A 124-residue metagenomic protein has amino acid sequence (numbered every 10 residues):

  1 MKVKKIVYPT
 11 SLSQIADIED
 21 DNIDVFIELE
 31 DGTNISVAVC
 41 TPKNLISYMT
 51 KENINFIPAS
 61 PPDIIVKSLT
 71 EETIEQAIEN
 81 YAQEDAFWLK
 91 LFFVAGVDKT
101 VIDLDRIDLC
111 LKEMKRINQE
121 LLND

Functional and structural regions predicted by a protein language model:
M1-K90: Short helix/strand-capping turn motifs
S68-D124: Acidic, proline/glycine-rich low-complexity IDRs
